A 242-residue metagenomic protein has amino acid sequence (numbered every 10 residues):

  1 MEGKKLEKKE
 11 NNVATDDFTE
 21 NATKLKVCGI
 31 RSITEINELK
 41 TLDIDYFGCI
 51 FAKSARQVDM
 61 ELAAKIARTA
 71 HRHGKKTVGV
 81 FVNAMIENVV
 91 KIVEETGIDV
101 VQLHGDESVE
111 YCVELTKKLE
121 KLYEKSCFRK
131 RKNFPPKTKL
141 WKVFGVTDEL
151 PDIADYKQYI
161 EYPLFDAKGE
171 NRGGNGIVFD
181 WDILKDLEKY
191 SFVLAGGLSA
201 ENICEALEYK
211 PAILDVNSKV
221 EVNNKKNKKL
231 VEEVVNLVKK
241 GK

Functional and structural regions predicted by a protein language model:
E2-E120, P135-K242: Conserved N-terminal beta1-alpha1 strand-loop-helix module at the mouth
